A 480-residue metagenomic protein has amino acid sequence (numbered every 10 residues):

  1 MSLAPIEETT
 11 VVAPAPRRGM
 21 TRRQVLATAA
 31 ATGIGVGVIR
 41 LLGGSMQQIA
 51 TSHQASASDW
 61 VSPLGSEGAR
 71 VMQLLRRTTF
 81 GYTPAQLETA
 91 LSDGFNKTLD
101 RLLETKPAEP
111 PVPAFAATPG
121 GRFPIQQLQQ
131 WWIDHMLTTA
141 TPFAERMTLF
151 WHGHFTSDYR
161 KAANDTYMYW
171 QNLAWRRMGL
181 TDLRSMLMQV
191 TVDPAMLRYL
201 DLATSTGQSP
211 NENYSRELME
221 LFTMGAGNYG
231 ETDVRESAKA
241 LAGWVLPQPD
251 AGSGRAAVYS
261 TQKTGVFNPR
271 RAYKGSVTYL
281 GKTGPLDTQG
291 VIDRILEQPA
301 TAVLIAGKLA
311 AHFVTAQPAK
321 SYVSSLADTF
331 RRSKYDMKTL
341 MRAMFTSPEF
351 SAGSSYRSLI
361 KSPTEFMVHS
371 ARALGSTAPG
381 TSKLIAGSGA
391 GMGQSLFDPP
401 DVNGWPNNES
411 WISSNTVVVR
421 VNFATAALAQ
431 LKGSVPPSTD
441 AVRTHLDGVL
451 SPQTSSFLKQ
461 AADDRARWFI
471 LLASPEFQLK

Functional and structural regions predicted by a protein language model:
M1-M20, I49: N-terminal secretory signal peptides
P16-R17, T21-Q24, A30-G33, P63: Non-catalytic regulatory/linker segments of enzymes
R18-G19, R40-L74: C-terminal segment of N-terminal export signals and the immediately downstream linker at the start of the mature
L26, G33-L41, N164-L374: Active-site substrate-binding loop specific to GH73 endo-beta-N-acetylglucosaminidase modules in bacterial autolysins
A29, L91-G94, L103, V190 (+2 more regions): A general structural motif at alpha-helix termini
S58, P63-E67, M72-P84, Q298 (+3 more regions): Flexible, low-complexity segments enriched for small/polar residues
S58-D59, Q129-L137, W170-L173, L183 (+2 more regions): Short alpha-helical segments and helix-capping/turn motifs at coil-helix boundaries
P84-M178: N-terminal accessory alpha/beta regions
